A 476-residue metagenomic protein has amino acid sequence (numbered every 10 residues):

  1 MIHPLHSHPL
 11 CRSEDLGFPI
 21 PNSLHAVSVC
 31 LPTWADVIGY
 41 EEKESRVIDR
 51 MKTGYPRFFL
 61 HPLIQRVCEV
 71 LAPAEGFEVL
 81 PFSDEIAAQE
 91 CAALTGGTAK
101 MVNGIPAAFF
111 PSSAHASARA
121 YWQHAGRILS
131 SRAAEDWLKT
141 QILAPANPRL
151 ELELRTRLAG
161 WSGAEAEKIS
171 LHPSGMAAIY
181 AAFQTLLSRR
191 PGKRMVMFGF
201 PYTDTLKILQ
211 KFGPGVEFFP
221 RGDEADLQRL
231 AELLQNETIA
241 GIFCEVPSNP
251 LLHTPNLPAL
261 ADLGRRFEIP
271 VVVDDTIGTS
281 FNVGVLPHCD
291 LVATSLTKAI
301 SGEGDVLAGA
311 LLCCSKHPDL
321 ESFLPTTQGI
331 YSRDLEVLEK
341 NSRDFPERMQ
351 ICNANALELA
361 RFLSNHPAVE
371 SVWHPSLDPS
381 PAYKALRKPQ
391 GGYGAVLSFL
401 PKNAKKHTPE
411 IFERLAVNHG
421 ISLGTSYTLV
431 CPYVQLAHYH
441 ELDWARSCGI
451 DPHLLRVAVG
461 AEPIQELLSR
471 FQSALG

Functional and structural regions predicted by a protein language model:
I2-A177, T185, F198-K211, D226: Conserved N-terminal alpha-helix of the aminotransferase class I/II PLP-enzyme fold
C11, P21-L24, S28, P32-V37 (+3 more regions): Active-site C-terminal subdomain of aminotransferase-like
F77-P81, A108, L311, G394-L400 (+1 more regions): Short cationic amphipathic helices and targeting signals
W161, K168-H366, W373: Conserved PLP-enzyme active-site core in the AAT-like
Q184-L187, A382-Q390, D443-G449: Short, flexible, solvent-exposed loop/turn segments with mixed acidic/basic and small polar residues
G199, D275, W373-S376, F399-P401 (+1 more regions): Active-site proximal loops enriched in glycine and acidic residues that flank catalytic Cys/His/Asp and coordinate
L227, A404-I411, P463-S469: Short, conserved charged micro-motifs
L415-G476: C-terminal active-site/capping subdomain that shapes the small-molecule cofactor and substrate pocket of enzyme
